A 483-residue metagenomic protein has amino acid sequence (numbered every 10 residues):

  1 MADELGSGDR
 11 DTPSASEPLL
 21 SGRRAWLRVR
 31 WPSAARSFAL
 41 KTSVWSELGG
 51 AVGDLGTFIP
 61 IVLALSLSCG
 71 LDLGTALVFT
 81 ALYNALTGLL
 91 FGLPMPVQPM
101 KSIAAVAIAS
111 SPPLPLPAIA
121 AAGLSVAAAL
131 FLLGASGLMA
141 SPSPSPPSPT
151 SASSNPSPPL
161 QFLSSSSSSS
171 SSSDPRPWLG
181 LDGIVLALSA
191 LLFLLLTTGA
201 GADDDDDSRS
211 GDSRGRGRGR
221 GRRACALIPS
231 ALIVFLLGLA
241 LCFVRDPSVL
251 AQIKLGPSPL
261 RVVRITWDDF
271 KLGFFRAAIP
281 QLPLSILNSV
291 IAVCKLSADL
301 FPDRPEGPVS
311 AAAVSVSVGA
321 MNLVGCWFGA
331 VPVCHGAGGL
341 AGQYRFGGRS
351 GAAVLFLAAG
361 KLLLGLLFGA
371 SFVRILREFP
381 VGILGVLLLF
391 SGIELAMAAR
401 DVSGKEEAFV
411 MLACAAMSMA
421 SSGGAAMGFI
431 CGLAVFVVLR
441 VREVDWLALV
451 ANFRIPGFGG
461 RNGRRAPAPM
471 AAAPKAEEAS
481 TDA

Functional and structural regions predicted by a protein language model:
M1-W45, D204-G221, L250-I265, P305 (+2 more regions): Intrinsically disordered, low-complexity non-transmembrane regions of multi-pass membrane transporters
A2-G92, S102-A107: N-terminal signal-anchor module of multipass membrane proteins
W31-W45, A64-L86, A277-G351: Membrane-embedded helical hairpins/re-entrant loop segments and their flanking transmembrane helices within multi-pass
V44-L48, G53-G56, L179-A190, F243-P247 (+2 more regions): Hydrophobic, membrane-embedded alpha-helices of multi-pass small-molecule transporters
G49-G50, A85-M95, P280-L284, A320-A330 (+3 more regions): Transmembrane alpha-helix interface/packing and boundary motifs in multi-pass membrane proteins, characterized by
A51-F58, G74-F79, P96-M100, L181-A190 (+3 more regions): Short hydrophobic alpha-helical membrane-embedded segments
G56-I61, P96-A104, V290-A292, A330-G339 (+1 more regions): Transmembrane helix boundary and interhelical junction motifs in multipass membrane proteins
S111-A251, F356-A471: Membrane-embedded alpha-helical modules
